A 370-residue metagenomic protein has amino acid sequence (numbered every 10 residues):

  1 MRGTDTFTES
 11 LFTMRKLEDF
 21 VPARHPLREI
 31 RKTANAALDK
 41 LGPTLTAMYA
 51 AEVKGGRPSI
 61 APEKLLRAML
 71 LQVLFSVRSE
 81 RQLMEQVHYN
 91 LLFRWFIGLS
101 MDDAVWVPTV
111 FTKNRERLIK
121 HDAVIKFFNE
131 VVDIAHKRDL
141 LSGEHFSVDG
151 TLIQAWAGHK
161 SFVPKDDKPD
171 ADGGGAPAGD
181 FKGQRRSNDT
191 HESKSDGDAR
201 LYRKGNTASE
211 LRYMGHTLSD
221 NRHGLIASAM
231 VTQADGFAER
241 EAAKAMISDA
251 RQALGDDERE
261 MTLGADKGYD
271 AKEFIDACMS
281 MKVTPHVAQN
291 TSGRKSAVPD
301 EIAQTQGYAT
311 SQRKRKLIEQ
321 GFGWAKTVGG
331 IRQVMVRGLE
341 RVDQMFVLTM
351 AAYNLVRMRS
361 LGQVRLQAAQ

Functional and structural regions predicted by a protein language model:
M1-A37, F181, M358-Q370: Charged, often Cys/His-bearing segments associated with DNA-binding zinc-finger transcription factors
R2-D5, I30-L140, A155: Basic, low-complexity intrinsically disordered segments
P22, P26, G56-K64, S79 (+8 more regions): Secondary-structure capping and boundary motifs in well-ordered enzyme cores
E52-R57, T291-V298, R365: Arg/Lys-rich, glycine/proline-spaced intrinsically disordered segments in nuclear chromatin/transcription regulators
F75-R81, F93-R94, D102-D103, A250-R259 (+4 more regions): Secondary-structure transition/capping motifs at alpha-helix termini and the adjoining loop/turn into the next element
H88, I97-A277, Y353, R359: Polybasic low-complexity intrinsically disordered regions
D167, A171, P177-A178, K267-E340 (+1 more regions): Helix-centered, glycine/charged polyanion-binding patches within enzymatic domains that contact phosphate-containing
G330-Q370: C-terminal extensions of enzymes
